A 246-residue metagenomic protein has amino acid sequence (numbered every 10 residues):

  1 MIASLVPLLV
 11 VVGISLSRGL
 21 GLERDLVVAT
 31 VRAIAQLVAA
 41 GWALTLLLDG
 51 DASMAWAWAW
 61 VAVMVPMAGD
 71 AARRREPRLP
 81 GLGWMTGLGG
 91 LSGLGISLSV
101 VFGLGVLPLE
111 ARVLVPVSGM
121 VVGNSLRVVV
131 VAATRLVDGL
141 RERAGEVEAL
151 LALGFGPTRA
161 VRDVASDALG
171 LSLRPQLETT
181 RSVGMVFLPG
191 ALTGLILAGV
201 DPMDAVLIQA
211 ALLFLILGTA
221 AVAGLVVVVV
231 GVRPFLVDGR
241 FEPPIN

Functional and structural regions predicted by a protein language model:
M1-S4, A55-W56, W60, P77-A132: Loop-to-helix entry region at the N-terminal start of transmembrane alpha-helices in multi-pass membrane transporters
A3, P7, V11, R32 (+11 more regions): Alpha-helical transmembrane segments in multi-pass membrane proteins
V12-G13, G41-L46, V65, G69 (+3 more regions): Alpha-helical transmembrane segments of multipass membrane proteins
V12-R24, P66-R78: C-terminal ends of transmembrane helices
G21-A43, L48, A52-W60: Loop-to-helix transition at the N-terminal end of transmembrane alpha-helices
E23-V31, L82-G87, E178: Short, amphipathic, aromatic/basic-enriched membrane-interface segments that mark the entry/exit of transmembrane
R135-S172: Short cytoplasmic-facing helical segments at TM-TM junctions of multi-pass membrane proteins
L169-N246: Transmembrane alpha-helix interface motif
